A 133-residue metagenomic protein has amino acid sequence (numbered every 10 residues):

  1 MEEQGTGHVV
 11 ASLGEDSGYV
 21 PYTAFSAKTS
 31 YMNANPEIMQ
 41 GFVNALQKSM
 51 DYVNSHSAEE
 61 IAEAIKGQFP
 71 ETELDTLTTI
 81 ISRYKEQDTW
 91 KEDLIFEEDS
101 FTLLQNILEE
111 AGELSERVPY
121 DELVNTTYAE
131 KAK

Functional and structural regions predicted by a protein language model:
M1-G14, D75: Ligand-binding "clamshell"
E2-Q4, G18, E98-L103: Bilobed "Venus flytrap"/periplasmic-binding protein-like clamshell domains and structurally analogous long
E3-H8, T23, T29, E130: Extracytoplasmic/periplasmic mature domains of Sec-exported, cell-envelope-associated bacterial proteins
L13-P21: A structural motif
P21-E37: A bilobed periplasmic-binding-protein/Venus flytrap-type ligand-binding module shared by bacterial periplasmic
K28, E97, N125-T127: Residue-level signal for threonine
N33-E113: Secondary-structure end/capping motifs
T102-K133: Conserved C-terminal helix/tail region of periplasmic/extracytoplasmic solute-binding proteins
